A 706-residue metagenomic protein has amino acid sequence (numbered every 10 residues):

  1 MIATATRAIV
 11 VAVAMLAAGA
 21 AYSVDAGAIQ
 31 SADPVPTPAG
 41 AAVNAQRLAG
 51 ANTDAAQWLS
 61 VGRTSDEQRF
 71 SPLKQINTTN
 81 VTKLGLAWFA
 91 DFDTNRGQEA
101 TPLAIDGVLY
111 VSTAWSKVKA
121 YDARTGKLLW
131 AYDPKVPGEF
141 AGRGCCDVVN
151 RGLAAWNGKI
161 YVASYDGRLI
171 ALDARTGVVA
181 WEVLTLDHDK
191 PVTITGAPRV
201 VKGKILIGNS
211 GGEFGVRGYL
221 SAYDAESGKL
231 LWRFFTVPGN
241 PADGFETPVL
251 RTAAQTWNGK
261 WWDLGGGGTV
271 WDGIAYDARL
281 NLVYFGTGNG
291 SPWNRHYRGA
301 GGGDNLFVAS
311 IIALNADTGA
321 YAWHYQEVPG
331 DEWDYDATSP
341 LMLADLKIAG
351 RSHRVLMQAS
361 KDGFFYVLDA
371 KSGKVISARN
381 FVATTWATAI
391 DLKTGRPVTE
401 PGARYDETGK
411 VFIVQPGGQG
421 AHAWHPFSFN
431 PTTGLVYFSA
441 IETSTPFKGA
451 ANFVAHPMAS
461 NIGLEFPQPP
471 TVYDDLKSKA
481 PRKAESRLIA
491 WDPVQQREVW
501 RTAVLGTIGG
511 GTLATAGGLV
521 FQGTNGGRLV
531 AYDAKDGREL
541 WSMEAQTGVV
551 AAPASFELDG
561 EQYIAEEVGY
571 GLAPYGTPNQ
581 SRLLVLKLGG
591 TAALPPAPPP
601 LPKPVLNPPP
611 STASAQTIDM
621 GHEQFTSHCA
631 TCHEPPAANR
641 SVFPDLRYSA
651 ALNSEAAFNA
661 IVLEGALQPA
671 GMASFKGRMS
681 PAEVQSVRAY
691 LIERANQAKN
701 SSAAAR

Functional and structural regions predicted by a protein language model:
G27-L86, P241-L250, P401-G402, L476-S478 (+3 more regions): Blade/loop signatures of beta-propeller domains
P36, A45-Q46, P600-Q624, A705: Electrostatic cytochrome c docking/interface patches
W58-G62, N95-K117, G142-R168, T193-R217 (+8 more regions): Repeat-blade elements of multi-bladed beta-propeller folds
A90-T101, A131-A154, E182-A197, F214 (+9 more regions): Extracytoplasmic beta-rich repeat domains
A163, K676-R706: C-terminal capping alpha-helices of c-type cytochrome domains
P553, H622, E634-L667, G671-S674: Gly/Gly-Pro-rich "capping" loops immediately C-terminal to redox-active cysteine motifs in periplasmic/lumenal
A554-L601: Blade-level signature of beta-propeller repeat domains, shared across WD40, Kelch, NHL, RCC1 and BNR/Asp-box propellers
P595-T617, A630-S649: His/Cys-centered metal/cofactor-coordination and adjacent catalytic loops
